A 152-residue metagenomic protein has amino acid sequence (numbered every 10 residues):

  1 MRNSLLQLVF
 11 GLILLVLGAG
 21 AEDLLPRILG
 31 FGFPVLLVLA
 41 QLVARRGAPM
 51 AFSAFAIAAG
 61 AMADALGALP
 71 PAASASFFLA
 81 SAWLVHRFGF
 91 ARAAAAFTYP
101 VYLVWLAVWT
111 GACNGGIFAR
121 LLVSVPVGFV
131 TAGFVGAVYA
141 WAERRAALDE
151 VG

Functional and structural regions predicted by a protein language model:
M1-G152: Terminal, non-globular segments
